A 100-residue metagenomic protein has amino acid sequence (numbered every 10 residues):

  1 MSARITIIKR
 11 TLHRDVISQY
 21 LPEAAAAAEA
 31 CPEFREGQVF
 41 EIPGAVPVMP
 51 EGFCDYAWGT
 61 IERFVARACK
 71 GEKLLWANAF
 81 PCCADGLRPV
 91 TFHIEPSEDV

Functional and structural regions predicted by a protein language model:
M1: Function-determining sites in protein domains
R4-Y20: Short, basic/aromatic beta-hairpin or loop at an interaction surface
T6-I8, P43, E95-S97: A structural detector for beta-sheet-dominated domains
H13-D15, P50, V100: Residue-level signal for secondary-structure boundary sites
S18-P47: Short, flexible N-terminal segments of the mature chain
E29, G52, F80-P81: Secreted/extracellular small peptides and ectodomain modules produced from precursors
P47-A57: Short, Lys/Arg- and Gly-enriched loop/turn segments at beta-strand edges
Y56-V100: Short, compact, well-ordered microdomains
